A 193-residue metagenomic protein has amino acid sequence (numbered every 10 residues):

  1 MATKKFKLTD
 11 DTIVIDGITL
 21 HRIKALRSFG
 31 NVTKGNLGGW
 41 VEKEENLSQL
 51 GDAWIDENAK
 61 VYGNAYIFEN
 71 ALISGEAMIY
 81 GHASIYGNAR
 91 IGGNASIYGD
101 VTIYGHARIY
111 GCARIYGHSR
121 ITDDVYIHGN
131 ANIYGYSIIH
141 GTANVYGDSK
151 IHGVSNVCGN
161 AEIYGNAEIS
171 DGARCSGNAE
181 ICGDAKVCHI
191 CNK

Functional and structural regions predicted by a protein language model:
M1-L50, H106, C112, D184: Terminal amphipathic alpha-helical/low-complexity segments used for targeting or macromolecular assembly
I23, L72-G75, G81-K193: Glycine-rich hexapeptide-repeat left-handed beta-helix
A53-Y66: Short, compact, well-ordered microdomains
